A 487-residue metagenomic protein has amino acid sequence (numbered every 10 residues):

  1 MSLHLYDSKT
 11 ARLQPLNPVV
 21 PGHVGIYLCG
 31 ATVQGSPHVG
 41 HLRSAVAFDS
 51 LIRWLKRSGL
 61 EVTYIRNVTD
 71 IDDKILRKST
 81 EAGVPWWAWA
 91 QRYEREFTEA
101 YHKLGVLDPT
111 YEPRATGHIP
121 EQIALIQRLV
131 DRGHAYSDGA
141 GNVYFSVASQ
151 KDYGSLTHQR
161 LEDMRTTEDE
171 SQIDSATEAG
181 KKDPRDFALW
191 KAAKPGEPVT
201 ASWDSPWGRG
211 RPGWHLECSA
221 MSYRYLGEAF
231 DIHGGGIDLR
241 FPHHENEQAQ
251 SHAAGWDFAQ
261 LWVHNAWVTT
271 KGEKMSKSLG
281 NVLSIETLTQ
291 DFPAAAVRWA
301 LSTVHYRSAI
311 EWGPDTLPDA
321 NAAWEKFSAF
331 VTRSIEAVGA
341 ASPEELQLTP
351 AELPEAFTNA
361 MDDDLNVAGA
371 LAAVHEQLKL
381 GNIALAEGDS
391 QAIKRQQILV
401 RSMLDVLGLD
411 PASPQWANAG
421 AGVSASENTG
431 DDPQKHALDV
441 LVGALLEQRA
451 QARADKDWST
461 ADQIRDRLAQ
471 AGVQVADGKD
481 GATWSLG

Functional and structural regions predicted by a protein language model:
M1-Q34, D49, P120-E336: Alpha-helical recognition segments enriched in aromatics with Gly/Pro capping that present substrate-recognition
T10-P15, V19-L107, L125, W484: N-terminal, positively charged nucleic-acid-binding surface of large information/translation enzymes
K56, H102, V130-D131, V263 (+1 more regions): Alpha-helix C-terminal capping/helix-coil junction sites
L60, H134, V473: Short phosphate-binding/catalytic loops that engage adenosine nucleotides
V68-D73, R95-F97, L107-Q122, A140-S149: Short, glycine/charge-rich beta-strand/loop segments that flank catalytic centers and engage negatively charged groups
D108, D138-A140, D477-G481: Short Gly/Ser/Thr- and Asp/Glu-enriched loop/turn motifs at secondary-structure junctions
K274-M275, N281-G487: Structural preference for alpha-helix termini/caps and helix-kink/transition segments
